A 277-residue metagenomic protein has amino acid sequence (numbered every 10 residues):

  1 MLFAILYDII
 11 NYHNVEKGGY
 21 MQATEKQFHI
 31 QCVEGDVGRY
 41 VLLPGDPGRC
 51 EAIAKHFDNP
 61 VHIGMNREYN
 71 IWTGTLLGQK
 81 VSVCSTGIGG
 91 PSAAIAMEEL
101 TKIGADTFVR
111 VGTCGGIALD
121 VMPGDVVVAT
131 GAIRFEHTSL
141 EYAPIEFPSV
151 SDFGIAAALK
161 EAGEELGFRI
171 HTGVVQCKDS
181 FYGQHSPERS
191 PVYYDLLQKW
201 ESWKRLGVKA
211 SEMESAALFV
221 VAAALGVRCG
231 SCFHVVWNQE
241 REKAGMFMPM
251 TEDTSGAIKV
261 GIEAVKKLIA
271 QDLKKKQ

Functional and structural regions predicted by a protein language model:
L2-H13, K17: Short, positively charged and aromatic/hydrophobic N-terminal segments
G18-A158: Metabolite-binding pocket within alpha/beta catalytic cores that recognizes anionic/polar moieties
P47, G115, Q176-Y182, A217 (+2 more regions): Glycine-rich beta-alpha junction loops
P60-M65, G167-V174, A270-Q277: Flexible, glycine/charged-enriched surface loops at secondary-structure junctions
D106-T107, K209, R228: Short acidic/polar active-site loop segments enriched in Thr and Asp
F153-R205: Active-site rim beta-loop-alpha module in soluble metabolic enzymes
A216-M250: Zn-dependent metallopeptidase/amidohydrolase metal-coordination segment
Q239-Q277: His/Asp/Glu-rich mid-to-C-terminal helical/loop segments that flank catalytic regions of hydrolases
